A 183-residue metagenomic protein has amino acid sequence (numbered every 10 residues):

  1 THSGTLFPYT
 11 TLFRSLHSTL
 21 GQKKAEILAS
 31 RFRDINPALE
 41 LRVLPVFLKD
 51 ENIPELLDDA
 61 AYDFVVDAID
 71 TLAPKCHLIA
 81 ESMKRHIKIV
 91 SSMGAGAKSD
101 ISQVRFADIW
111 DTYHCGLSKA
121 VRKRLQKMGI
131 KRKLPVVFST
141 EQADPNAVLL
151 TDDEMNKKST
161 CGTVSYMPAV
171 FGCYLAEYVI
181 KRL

Functional and structural regions predicted by a protein language model:
T1-L12: Short, small-residue-biased leader/transition segments that mark boundaries at the very start of proteins
T10-L183: Adenine nucleotide-associated cytosolic modules
